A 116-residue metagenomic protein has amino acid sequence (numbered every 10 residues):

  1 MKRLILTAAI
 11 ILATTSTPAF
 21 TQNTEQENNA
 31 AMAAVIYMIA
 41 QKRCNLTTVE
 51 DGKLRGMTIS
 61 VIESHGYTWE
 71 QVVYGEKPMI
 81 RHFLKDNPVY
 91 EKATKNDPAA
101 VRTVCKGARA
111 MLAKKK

Functional and structural regions predicted by a protein language model:
K2-A8: Sec-dependent signal peptide recognition, specifically the positively charged N-region followed immediately by
A8, F20-T21, M57: A ubiquitous, low-specificity "background" feature that marks scattered single residues across proteins without
T14-P18: N-terminal signal peptide c-region/cleavage motif recognized by signal peptidases
F20-K53: Immediate post-signal-peptide N-terminus of mature secreted/exported proteins
G52-K116: Compact alpha-helical subdomains of small soluble proteins
